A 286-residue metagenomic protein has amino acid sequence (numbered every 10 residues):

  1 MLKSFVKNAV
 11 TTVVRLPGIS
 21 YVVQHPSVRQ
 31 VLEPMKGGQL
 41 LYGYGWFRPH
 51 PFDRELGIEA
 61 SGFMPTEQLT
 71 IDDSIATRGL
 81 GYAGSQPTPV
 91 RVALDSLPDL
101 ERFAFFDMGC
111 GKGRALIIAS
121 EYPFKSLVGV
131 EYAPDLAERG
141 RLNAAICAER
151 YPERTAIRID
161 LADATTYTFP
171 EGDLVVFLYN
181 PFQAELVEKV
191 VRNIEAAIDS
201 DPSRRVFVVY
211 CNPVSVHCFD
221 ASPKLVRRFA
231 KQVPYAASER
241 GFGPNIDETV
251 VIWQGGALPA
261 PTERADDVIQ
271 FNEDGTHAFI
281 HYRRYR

Functional and structural regions predicted by a protein language model:
L2-E101: S-adenosyl-L-methionine
R102-G111: Conserved class I S-adenosyl-L-methionine
G113-I117: Glycine-rich SAM-binding Motif I of class I
K125-V128: Short beta-strand element of Class I
A133: Conserved SAM/SAH-binding beta-strand->alpha-helix loop
A137-G172: S-adenosyl-L-methionine
D173-V187: A short SAM/SAH-binding and catalytic strip from SAM-dependent methyltransferases
E185-L258: C-terminal substrate-binding/active-site "lid" region of AdoMet-derived donor-dependent transferases
